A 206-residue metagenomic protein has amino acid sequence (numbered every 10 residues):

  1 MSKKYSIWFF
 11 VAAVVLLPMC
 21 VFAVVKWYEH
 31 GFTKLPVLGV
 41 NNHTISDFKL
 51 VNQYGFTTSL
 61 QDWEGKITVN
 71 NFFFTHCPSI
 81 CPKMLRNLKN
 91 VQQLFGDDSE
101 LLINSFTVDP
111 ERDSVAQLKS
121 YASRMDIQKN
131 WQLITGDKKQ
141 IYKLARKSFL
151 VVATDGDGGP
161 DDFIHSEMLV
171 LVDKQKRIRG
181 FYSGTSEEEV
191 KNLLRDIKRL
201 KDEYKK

Functional and structural regions predicted by a protein language model:
M1-D47, E203-K206: N-terminal targeting signals for export/organelle localization
E29-Q61, S79, R86: N-terminal "domain-start" segment that seeds a small globular fold
H43-I45, I67, I164-S166: Short, small/polar residue-rich loop motifs at catalytic or cofactor-binding pockets
L60-L88, N104: Short active-site neighborhood of thiol/selenol oxidoreductases, capturing the structured segment around
N87-D97: Short hydrophobic signal-anchor/transmembrane segments that target glycosyltransferases and glycosylation machinery
E100-D113, K129-I141: Thiol-based oxidoreductase modules, predominantly thioredoxin-like and allied folds used for disulfide exchange
K119-S166: Short, internal strand/loop/helix patches that form the active-site neighborhood or redox-interaction surface
D157-K206: Thiol-/selenol-based redox modules, centered on thioredoxin-like and closely related oxidoreductase domains
